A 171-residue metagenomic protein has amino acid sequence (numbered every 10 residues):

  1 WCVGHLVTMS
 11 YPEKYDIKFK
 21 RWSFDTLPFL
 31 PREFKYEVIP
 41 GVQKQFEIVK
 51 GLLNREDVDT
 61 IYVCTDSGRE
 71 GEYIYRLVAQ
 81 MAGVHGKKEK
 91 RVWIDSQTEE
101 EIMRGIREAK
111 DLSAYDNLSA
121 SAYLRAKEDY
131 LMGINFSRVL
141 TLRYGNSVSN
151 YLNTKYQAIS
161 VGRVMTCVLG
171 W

Functional and structural regions predicted by a protein language model:
W1-R138, C167-G170: Intrinsically disordered, low-complexity regulatory segments
D129-W171: Prokaryote-biased recognition of long, low-complexity C-terminal linker/tail segments that are poorly structured
